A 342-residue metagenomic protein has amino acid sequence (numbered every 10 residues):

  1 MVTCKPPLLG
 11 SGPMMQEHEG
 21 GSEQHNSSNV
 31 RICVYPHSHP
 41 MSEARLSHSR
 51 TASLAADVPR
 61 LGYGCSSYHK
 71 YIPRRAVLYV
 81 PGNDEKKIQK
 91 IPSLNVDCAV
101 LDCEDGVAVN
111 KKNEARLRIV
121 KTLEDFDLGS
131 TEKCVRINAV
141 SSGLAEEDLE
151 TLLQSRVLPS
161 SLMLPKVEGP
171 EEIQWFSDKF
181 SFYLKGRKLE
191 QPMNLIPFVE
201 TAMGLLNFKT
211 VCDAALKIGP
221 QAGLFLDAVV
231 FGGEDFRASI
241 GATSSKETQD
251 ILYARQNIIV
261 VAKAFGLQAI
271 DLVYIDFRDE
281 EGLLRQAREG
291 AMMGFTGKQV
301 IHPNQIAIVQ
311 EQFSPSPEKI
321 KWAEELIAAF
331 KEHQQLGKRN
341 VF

Functional and structural regions predicted by a protein language model:
M1-L9, E17-E19, E23, S28-T51: N-terminal chloroplast transit peptides
V2, V30, S42-F342: Expand to "…catalyze enediolate/carbanion chemistry for C-C bond making/breaking, isomerization, decarboxylation
